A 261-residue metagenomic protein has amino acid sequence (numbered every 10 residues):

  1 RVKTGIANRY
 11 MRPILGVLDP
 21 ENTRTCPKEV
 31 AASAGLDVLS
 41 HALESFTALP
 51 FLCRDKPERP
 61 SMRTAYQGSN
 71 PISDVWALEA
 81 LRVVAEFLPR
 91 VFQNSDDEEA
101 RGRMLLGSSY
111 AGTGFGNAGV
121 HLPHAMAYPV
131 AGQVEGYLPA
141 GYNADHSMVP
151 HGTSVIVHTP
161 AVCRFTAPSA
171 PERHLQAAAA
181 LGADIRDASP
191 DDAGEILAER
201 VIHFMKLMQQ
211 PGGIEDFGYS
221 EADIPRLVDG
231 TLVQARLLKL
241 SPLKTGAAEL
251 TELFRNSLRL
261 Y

Functional and structural regions predicted by a protein language model:
R1-A65, S169, L175-Q176: A glycine/threonine-rich phosphate-anchoring loop and its flanking beta-alpha core in nucleotide/phosphate-binding
L39-L43, R101-G112, M126, T159 (+4 more regions): Short alpha-helical scaffolding segments that buttress acidic/His motifs in well-ordered protein cores
F51-E195, E199: Active-site segments that bind and position negatively charged phosphate/pyrophosphate groups
H174-Y261: C-terminal charged capping/lid subdomain of soluble metabolic enzymes
